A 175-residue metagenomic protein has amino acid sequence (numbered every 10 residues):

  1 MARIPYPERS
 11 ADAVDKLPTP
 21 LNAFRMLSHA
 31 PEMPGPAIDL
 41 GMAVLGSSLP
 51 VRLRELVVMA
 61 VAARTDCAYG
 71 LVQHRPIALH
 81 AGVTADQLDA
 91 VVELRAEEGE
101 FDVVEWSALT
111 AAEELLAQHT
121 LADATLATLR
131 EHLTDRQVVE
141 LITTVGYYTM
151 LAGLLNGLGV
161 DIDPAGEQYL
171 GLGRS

Functional and structural regions predicted by a protein language model:
M1-S175: Hydrophobic alpha-helical segments
